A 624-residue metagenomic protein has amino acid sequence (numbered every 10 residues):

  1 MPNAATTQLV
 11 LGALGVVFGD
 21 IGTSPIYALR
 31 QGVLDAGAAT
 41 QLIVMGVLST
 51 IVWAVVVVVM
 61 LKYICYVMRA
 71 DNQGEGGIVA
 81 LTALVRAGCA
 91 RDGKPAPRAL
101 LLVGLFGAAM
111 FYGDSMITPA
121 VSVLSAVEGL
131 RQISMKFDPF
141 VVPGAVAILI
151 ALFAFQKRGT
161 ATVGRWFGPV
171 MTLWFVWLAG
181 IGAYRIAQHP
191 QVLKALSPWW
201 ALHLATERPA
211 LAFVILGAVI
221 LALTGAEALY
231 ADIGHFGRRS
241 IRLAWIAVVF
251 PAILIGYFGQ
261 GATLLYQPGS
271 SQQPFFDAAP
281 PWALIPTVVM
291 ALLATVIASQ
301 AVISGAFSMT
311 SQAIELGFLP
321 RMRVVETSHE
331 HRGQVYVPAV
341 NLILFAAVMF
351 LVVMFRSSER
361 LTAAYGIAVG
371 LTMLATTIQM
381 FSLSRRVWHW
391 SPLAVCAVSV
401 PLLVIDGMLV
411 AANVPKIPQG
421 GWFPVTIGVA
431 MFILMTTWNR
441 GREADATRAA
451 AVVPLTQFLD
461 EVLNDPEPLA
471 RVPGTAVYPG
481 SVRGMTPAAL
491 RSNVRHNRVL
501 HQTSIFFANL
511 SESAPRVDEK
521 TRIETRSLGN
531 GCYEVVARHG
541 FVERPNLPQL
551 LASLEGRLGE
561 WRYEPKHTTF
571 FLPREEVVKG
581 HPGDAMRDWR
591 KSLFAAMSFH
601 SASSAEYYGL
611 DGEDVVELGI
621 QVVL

Functional and structural regions predicted by a protein language model:
M1-L624: The structured alpha-helical core of multi-pass membrane proteins
